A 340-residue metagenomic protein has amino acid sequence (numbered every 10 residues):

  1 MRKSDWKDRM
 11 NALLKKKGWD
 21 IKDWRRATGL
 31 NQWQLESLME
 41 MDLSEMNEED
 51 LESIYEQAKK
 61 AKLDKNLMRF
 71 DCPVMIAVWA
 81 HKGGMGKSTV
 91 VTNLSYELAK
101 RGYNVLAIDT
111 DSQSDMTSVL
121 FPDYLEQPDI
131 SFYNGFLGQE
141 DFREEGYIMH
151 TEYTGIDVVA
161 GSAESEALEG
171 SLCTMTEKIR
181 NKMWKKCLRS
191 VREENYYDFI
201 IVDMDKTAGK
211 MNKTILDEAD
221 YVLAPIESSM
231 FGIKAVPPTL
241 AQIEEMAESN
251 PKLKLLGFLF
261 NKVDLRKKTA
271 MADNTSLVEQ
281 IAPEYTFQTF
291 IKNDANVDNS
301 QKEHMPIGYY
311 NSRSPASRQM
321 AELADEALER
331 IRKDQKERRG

Functional and structural regions predicted by a protein language model:
M1, A12-K17, R26: Intrinsically disordered, low-complexity regions enriched in Ser/Pro/Gly/Gln/His and often acidic
K3-L13, W33, S37, L43-L51 (+1 more regions): P-loop NTP-binding core
G18-S37: Short alpha-helical DNA-recognition segment
